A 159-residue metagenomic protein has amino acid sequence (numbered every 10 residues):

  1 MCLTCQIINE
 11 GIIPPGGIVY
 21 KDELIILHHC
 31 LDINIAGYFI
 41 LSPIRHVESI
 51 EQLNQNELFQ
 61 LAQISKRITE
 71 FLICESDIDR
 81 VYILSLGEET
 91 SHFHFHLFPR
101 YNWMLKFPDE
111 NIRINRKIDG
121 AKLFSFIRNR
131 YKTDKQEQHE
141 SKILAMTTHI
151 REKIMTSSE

Functional and structural regions predicted by a protein language model:
M1-E159: HIT superfamily nucleotide-processing domains
